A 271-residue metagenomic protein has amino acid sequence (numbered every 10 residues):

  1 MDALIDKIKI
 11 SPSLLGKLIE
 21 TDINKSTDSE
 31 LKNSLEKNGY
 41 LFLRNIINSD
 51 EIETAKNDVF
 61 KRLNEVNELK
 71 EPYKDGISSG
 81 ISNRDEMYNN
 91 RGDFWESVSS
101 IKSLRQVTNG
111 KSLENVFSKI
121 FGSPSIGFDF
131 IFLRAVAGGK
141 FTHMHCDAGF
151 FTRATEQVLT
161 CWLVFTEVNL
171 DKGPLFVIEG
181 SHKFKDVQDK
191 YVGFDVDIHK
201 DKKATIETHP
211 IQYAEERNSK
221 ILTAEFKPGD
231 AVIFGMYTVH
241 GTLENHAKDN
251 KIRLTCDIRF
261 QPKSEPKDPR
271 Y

Functional and structural regions predicted by a protein language model:
M1-E20, T54, E65, L69-Y73 (+3 more regions): Non-heme Fe(II)/2-oxoglutarate
D2-K37, R44-M144, F150: Non-heme Fe(II)-dependent double-stranded beta-helix
Y40, E156-W162, K172, I221-T223 (+1 more regions): Extracellular structured ligand-interaction cores
I47-S49, L133-A137, G149, V168-L170 (+3 more regions): Short, solvent-exposed loop/turn segments at secondary-structure junctions
L113, G122, C146-V158, F226 (+1 more regions): A short beta-loop-beta micro-motif enriched in histidine and acidic residues
S123-I126, A148, R153, L163-P174 (+1 more regions): Active-site region of the double-stranded beta-helix
T152-L170, P228, I233, R259-P262: Short, conserved beta-strand element in jelly-roll/cupin
L170-V239: Double-stranded beta-helix
